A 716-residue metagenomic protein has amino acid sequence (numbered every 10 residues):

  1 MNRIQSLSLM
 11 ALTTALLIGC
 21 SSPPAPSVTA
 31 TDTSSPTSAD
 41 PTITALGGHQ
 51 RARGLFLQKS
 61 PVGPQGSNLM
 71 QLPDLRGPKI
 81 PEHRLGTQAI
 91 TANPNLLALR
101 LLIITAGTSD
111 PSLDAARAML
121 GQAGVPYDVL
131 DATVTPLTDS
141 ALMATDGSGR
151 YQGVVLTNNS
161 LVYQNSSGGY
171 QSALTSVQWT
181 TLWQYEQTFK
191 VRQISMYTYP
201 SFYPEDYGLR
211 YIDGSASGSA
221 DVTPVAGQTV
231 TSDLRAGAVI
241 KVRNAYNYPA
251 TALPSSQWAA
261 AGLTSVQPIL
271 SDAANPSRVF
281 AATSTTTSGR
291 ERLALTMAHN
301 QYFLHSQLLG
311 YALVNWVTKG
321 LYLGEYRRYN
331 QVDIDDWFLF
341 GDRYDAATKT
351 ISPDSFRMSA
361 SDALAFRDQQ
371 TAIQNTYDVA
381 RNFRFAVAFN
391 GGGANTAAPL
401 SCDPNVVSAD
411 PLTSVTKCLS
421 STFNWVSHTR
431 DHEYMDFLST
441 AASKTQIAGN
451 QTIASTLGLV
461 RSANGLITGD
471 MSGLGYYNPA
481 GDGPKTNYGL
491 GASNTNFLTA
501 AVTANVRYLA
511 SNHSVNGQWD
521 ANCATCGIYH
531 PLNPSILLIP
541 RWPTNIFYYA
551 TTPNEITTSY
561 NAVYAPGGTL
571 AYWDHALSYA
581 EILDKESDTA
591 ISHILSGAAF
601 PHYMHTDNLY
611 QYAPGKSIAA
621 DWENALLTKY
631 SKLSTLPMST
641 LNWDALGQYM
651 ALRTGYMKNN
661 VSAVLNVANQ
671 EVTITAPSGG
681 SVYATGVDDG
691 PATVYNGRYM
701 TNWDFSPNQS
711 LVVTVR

Functional and structural regions predicted by a protein language model:
I43, G47-G149, Y326, F366-T371: Aromatic-Pro/Gly-enriched surface loop or interdomain linker that acts as a lid/target-recognition segment
G54, P61-P94, S284-Q374, A388 (+2 more regions): Extracellular ligand-binding/catalytic regions of CAZymes and related secreted enzymes and adhesion modules
R76-T91, V191-A273: An acidic, glycine-rich "communication" segment
L99-R100, T180-T181, Q187-F189, Y197-Y207 (+9 more regions): Metal-dependent polysaccharide deacetylase catalytic core of the NodB/CE4 family, i.e., the active-site-bearing domain
L102-S195, S201-Y203: Helical hinge/lid and interdomain linker segments adjacent to catalytic or ligand-binding clefts that mediate domain
A118-Q122, R150-Y151, F189-R192, D233-Y329: A glycine-centered loop/beta-turn motif at secondary-structure junctions
Y207, A250-S271, P276-R290, L308-A312 (+5 more regions): Active-site-adjacent pocket scaffolds in enzyme catalytic domains
G310-Q331, D368-G393, S455-L457, L498-T525 (+2 more regions): C-terminal domain-boundary segment and adjacent tail
